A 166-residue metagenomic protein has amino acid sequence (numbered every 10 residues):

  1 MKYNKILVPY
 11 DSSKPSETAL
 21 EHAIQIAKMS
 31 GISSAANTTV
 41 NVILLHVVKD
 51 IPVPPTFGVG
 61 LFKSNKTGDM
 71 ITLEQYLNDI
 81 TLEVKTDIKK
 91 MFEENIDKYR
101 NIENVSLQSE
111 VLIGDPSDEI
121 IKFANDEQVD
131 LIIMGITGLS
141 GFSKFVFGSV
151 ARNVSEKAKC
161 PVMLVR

Functional and structural regions predicted by a protein language model:
M1, P52, L82, T86 (+1 more regions): Structural beta-alpha unit
M1-E74: Small/aliphatic-rich secondary-structure junction motif
N4, K122-R166: Gly/Ser-rich helix-loop-strand patches that form or flank binding pockets for ribonucleotide-derived cofactors
V8, D115, A158-C160: Hydrophobic alpha-helix-in-membranes signature
I43-L45, Q108-L112, M163: General small-molecule cofactor/ligand-binding pocket signal
